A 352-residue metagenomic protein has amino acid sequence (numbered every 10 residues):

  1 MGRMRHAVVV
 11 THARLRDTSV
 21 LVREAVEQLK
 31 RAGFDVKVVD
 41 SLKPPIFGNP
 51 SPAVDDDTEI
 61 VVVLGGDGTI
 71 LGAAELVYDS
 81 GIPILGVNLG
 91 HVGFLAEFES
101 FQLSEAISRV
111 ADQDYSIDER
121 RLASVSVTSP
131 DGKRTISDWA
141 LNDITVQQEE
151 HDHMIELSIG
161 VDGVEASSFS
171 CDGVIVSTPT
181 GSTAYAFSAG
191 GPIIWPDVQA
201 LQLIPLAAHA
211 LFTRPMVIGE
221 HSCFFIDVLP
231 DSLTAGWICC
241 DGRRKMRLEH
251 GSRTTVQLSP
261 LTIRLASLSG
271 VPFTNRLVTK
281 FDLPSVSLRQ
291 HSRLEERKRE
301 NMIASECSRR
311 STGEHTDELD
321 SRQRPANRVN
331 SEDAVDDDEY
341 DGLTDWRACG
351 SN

Functional and structural regions predicted by a protein language model:
M1-I60, L64, F101-S116, V127-D138 (+2 more regions): ATP/NTP phosphate-donor binding region
H12, V62, G66, N88 (+2 more regions): A residue-level signal for conserved active-site and pocket-lining positions in enzyme catalytic cores
T18-S19, G68-A74, T183-S188: Short glycine/serine/threonine-rich phosphate/pyrophosphate-binding segments that cradle anionic phosphate groups
G72, L76-G90, F94: Gly/Ser-rich helix-loop-strand patches that form or flank binding pockets for ribonucleotide-derived cofactors
V92-D172: Catalytic core of DAGKc-family lipid kinases
E119-A123, A140-N142, H153-L157, D172-V174 (+5 more regions): A generic structural signal for short beta-strands and their flanking turns/coil linkers
V146, D162-E165, R214-N352: ATP/nucleoside-binding phosphotransfer catalytic cores, i.e., glycine-rich phosphate-binding loops
V164-F212: Gly/Ser/Thr-rich active-site loops/lids in small-molecule metabolic enzymes that frequently grip phosphoryl groups
